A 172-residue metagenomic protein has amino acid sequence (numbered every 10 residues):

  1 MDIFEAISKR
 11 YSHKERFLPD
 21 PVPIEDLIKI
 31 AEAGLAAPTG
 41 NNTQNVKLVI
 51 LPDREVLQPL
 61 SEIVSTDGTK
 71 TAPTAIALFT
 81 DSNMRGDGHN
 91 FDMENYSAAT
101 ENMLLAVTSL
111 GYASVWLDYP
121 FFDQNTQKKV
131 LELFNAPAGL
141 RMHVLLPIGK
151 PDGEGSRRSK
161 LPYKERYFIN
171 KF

Functional and structural regions predicted by a protein language model:
M1-F172: Acidic, surface-exposed loops and disordered segments
